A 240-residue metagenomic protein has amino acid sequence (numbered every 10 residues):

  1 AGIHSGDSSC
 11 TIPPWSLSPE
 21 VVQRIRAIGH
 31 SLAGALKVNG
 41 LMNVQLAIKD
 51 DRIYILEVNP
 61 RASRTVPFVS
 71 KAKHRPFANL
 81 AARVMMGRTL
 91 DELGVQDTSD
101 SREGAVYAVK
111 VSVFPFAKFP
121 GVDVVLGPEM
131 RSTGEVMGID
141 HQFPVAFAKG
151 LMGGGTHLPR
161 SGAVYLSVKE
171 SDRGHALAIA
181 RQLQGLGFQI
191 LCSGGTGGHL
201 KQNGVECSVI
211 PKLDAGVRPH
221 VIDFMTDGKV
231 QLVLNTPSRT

Functional and structural regions predicted by a protein language model:
A1-R160: ATP-dependent carboxylate activation and anion-phosphoryl transfer catalytic cores that bind Mg-ATP to form
P159-R239: Conserved structured catalytic cores and adjacent interaction surfaces of nucleotide-binding/hydrolyzing enzymes
